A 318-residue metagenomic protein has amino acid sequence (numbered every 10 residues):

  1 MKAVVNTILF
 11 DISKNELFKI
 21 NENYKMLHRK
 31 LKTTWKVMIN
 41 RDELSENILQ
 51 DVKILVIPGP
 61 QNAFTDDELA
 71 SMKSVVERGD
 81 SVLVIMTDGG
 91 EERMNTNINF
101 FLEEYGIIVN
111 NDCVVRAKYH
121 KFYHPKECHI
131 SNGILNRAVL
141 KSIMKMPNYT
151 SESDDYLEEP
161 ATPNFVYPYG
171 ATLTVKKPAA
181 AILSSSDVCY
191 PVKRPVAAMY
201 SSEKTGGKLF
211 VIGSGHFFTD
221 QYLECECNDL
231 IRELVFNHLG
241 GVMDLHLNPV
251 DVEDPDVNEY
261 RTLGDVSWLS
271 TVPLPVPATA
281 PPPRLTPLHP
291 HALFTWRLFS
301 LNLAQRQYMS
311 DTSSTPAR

Functional and structural regions predicted by a protein language model:
M1-H124, S202-V211, G215-L223, L230-R318: Long alpha-helical segments found as membrane-embedded helices
E46, S186-A197, C227, V250-V252: Generic structural signal for short, solvent-exposed loop/turn connectors between secondary structure elements
E103, K118-G213, Q221: Catalytic beta-strand/loop cores that center a nucleophilic Ser/Cys/Thr and support acyl-enzyme chemistry
